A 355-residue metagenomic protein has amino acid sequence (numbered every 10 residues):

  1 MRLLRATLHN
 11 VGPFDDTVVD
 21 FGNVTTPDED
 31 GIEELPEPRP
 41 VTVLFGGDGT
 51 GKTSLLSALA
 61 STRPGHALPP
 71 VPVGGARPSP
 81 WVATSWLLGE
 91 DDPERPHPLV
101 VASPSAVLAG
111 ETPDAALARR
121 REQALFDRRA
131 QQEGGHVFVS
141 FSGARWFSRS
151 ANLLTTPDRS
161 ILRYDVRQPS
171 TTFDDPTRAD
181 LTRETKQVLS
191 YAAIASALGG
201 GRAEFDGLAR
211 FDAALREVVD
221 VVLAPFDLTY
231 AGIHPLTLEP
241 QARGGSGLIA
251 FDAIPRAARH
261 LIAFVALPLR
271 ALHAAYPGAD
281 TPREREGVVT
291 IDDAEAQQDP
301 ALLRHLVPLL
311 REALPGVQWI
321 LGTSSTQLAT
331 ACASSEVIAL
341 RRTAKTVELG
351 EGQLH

Functional and structural regions predicted by a protein language model:
M1-L3, S190-G232: Amphipathic alpha-helical domain-onset/packing element
M1-P70, T237-H355: Switch/communication elements of ASCE P-loop NTPase nucleotide-binding domains
M1-Q187, P315: P-loop NTPase switch/coupling surface
P38, E90, F141, D212-V221 (+4 more regions): Hydrophobic/basic alpha-helical segments enriched in Actinobacteria
G74-A83, I233-T237, S334-S335: A short, compositionally biased
L125-R129, L228, A250, P277-A279: Catalytic micro-motifs at enzyme active sites that drive phosphoryl/nucleotidyl and oxygen chemistry
V139-S142, D227-I233, L321, I338-A339: A structural signal for short, well-ordered beta-strand segments and their strand-loop junctions that often border
D174-D206, D299-P300: Carbohydrate transferase catalytic cores enriched for Leloir-type hexosyltransferases
